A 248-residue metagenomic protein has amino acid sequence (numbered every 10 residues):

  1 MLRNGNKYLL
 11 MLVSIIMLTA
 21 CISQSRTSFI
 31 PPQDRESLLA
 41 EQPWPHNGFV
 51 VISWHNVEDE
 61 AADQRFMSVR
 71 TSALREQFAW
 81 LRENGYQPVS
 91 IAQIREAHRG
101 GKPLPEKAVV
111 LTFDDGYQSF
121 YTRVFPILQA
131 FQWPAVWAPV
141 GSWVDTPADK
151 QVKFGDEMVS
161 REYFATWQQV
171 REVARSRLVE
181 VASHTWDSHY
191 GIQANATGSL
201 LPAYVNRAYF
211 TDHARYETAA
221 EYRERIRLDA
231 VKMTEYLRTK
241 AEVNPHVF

Functional and structural regions predicted by a protein language model:
M1-L12: N-terminal Sec-pathway targeting helices
L10-Q24: Hydrophobic membrane-insertion alpha-helices, especially the h-region of bacterial N-terminal signal peptides
C21-V109: N-terminal pre-catalytic segment of deacetylase/amide-hydrolase enzymes
I52, V57-E58, K107-V109, Q129-F248: Metal-dependent polysaccharide deacetylase catalytic core of the NodB/CE4 family, i.e., the active-site-bearing domain
Q64-R65, Y121-F125, A148-D149, Q193-A194: Short, solvent-exposed loop/turn and secondary-structure capping segments
M67-R82, G116-Q118, S160-R171: Aromatic- and glycine-enriched glycan-recognition loops and surfaces that form the carbohydrate-binding subsites
E106-A108, T112, S119-V124: Membrane-embedded segments
F113-G116, T185: Active-site metal-binding loops of divalent metal-dependent hydrolases
